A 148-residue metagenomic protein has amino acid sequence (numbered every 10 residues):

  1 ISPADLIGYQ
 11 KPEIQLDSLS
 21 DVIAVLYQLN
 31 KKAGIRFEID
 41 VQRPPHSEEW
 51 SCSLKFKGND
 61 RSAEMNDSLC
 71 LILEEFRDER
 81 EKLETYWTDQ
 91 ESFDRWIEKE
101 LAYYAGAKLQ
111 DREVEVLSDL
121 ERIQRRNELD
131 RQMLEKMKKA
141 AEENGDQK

Functional and structural regions predicted by a protein language model:
S2-Q147: Charged, helix-prone or intrinsically disordered regulatory segments positioned adjacent to compact structured domains
